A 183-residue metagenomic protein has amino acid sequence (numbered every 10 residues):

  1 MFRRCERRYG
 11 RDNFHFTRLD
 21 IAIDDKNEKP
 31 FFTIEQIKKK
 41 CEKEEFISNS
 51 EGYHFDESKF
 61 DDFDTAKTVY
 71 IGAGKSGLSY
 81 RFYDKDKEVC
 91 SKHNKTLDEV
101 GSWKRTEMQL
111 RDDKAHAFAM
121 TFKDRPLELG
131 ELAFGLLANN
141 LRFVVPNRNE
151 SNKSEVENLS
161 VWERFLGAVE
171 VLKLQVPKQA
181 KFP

Functional and structural regions predicted by a protein language model:
M1-A180: Structured, helix-rich domain cores that form ligand/interaction pockets
